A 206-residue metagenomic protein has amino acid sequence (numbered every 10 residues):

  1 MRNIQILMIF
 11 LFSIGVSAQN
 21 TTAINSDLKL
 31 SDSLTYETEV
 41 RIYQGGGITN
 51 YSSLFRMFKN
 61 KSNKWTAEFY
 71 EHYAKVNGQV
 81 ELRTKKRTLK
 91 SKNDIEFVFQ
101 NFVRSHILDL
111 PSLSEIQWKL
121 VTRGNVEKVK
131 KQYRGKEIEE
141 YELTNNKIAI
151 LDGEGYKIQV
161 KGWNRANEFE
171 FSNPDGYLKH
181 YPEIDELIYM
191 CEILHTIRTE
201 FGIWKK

Functional and structural regions predicted by a protein language model:
M1-S26: Bacterial Sec-dependent N-terminal signal peptides
Q19-K206: Function-determining sites in protein domains
